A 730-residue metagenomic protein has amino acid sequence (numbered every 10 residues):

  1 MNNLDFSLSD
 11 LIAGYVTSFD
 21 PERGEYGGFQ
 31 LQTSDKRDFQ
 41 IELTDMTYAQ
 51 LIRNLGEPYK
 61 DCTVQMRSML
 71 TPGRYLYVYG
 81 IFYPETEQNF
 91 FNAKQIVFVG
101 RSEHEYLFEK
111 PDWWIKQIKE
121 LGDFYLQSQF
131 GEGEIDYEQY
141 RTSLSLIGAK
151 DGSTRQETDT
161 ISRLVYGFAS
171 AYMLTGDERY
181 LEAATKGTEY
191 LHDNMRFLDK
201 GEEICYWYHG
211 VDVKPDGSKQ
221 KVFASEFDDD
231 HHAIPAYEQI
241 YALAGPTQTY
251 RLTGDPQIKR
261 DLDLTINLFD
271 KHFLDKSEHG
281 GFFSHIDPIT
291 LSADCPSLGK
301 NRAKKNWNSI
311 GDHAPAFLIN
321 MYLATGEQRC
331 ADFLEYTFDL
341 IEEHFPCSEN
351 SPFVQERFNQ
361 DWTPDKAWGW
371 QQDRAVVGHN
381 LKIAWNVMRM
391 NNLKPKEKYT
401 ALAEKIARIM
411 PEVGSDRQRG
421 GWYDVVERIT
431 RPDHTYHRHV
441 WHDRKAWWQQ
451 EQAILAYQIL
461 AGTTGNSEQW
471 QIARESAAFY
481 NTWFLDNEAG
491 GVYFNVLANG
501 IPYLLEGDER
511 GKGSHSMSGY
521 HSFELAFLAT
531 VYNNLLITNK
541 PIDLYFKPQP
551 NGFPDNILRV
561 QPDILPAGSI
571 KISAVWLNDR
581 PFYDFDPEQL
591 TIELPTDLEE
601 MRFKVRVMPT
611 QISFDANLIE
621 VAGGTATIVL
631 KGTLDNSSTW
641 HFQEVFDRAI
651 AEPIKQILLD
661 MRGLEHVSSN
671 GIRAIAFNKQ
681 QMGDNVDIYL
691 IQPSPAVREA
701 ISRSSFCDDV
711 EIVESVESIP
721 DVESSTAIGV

Functional and structural regions predicted by a protein language model:
N2-T610: Glycan-recognition and catalytic cores of secretory/periplasmic carbohydrate-active enzymes
F29, F614, A626, I657 (+1 more regions): Conserved beta-strand core positions
H285, V425, I691-P693, V713-S715: Conserved beta-strand termini and adjacent loop/short-helix elements that scaffold enzyme active sites in alpha/beta
T610-V629: Short beta-strand/loop segment at the start of cytosolic alpha/beta domains
A622-G623, R662, P693, E717: Conserved catalytic submotifs in the C-terminal HATPase_c
T633-V710: Amphipathic alpha-helical interaction surfaces in cytosolic regulatory modules
D709-I719: Short acidic-hydrophobic, aromatic-tinged amphipathic segments that line or gate anion-handling sites
E717-V730: A charged, well-structured terminal subsegment
